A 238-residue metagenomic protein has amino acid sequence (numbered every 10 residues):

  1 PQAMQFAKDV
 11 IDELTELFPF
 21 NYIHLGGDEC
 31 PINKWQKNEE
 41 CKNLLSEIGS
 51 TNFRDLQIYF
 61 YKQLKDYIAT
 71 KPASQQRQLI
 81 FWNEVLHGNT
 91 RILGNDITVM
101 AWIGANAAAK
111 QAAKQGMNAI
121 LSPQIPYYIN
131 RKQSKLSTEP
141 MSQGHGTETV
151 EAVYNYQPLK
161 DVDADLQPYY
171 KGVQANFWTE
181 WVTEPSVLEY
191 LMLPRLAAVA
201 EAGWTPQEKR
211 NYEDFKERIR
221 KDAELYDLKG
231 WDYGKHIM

Functional and structural regions predicted by a protein language model:
P1-I97, W102-M117: Active-site neighborhood of glycoside hydrolase catalytic domains
Q78-E84, R91-M238: Flexible, acidic glycine-rich loops studded with aromatic residues
